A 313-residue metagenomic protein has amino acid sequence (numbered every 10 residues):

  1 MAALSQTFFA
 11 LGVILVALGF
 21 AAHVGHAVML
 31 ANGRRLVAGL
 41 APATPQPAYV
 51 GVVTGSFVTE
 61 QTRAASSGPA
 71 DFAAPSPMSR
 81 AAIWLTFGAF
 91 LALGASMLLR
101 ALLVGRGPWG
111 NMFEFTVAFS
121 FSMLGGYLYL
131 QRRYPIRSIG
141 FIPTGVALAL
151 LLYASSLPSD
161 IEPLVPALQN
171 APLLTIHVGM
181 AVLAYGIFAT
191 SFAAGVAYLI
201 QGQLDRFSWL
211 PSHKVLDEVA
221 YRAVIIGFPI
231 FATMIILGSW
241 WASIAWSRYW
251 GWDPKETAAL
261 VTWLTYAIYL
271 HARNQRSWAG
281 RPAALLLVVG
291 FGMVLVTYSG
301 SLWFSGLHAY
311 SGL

Functional and structural regions predicted by a protein language model:
M1-L313: Polytopic transmembrane helical bundles with strong interfacial aromatic enrichment
